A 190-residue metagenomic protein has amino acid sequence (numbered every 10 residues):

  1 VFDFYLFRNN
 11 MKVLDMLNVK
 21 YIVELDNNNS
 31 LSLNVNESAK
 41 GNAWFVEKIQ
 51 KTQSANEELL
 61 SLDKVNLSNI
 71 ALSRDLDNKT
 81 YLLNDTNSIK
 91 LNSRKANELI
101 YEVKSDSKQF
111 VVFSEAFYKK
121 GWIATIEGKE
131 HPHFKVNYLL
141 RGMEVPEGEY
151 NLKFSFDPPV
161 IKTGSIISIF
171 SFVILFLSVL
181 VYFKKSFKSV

Functional and structural regions predicted by a protein language model:
V1-N84, D106, K129: Extracytoplasmic
R8, K20, V65, N69-V190: Active-site-proximal, structured, solvent-exposed surfaces of multi-pass membrane proteins that position macromolecular
